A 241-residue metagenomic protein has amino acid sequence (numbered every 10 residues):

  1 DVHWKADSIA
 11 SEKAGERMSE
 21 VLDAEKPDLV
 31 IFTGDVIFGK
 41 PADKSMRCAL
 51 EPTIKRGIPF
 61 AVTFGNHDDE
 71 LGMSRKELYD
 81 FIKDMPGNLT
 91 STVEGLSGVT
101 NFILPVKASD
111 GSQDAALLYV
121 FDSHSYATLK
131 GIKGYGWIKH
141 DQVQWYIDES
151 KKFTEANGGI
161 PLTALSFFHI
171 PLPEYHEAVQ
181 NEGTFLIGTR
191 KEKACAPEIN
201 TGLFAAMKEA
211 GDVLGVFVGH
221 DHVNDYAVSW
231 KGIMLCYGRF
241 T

Functional and structural regions predicted by a protein language model:
D1, M18, V30, D35 (+7 more regions): Divalent metal-coordination and catalytic microenvironments
D1-A6, A115-S125, F167, I233-F240: Active-site-proximal beta-strand elements of phosphoester/diester hydrolases
D1-P52: N-terminal active-site segment of His-dependent metallophosphoesterases
K5-D7, F38-P41, V62-M73, Y126-L129 (+2 more regions): Active-site environment of divalent metal-dependent phosphoester hydrolases
E25-V30, K55-A61, D114-L117, G159-A164 (+2 more regions): Loop/turn elements at helix/coil->beta-strand transitions in domains of secreted/extracellular proteins
I31-V36, F153-E177: Short acidic, glycine-rich surface-loop motifs adjacent to enzyme active sites
R47-G159: Extended active-site neighborhood of metal-dependent phosphoesterases/phosphodiesterases
E182-T241: Conserved beta-sheet core of the metallophosphoesterase superfamily
